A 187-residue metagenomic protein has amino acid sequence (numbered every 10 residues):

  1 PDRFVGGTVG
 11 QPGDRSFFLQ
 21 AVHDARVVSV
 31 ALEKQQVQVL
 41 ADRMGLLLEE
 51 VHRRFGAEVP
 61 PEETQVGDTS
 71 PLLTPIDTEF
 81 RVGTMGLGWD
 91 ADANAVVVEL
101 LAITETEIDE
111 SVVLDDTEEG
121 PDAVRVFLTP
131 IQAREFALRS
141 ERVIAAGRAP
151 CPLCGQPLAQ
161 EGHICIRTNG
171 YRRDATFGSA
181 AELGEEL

Functional and structural regions predicted by a protein language model:
P1-L187: Positively charged, low-complexity terminal tracts and the immediately adjacent first secondary-structure elements
